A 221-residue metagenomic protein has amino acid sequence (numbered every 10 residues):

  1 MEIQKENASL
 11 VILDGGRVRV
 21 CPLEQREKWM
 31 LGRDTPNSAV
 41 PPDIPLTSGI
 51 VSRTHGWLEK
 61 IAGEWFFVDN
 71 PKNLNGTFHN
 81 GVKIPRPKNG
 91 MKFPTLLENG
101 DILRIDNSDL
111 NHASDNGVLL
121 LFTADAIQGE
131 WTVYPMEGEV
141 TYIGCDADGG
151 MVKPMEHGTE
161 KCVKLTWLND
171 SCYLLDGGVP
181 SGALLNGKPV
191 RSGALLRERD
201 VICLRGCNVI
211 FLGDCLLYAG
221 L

Functional and structural regions predicted by a protein language model:
M1-P36: Hydrophobic, helix-prone linear segments
N7-I12, N75-H79, L119-A126, S181-L185: Short polybasic amphipathic segments
R19, I84, L110, V190-R191 (+1 more regions): Short, isolated positions in well-ordered beta-strands
E24-T95, P135-R205, A219: Forkhead-associated
N37, S108-H112, N208-F211: Short, charged beta-turn/beta-strand-edge "cap" motif at the junction between a beta-strand and an adjacent loop
N89-D148: Surface-exposed beta-loop interaction hotspot
D115-L120, N208-L217: Edge beta-strands of extracellular beta-sandwich domains
